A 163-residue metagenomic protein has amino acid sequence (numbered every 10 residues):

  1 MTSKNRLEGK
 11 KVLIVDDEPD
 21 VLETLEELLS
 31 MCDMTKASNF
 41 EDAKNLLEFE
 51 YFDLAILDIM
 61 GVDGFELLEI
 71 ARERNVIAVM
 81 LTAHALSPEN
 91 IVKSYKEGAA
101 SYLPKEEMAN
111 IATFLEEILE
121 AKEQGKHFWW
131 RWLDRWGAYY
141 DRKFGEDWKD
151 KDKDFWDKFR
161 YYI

Functional and structural regions predicted by a protein language model:
I14-D17: Acidic di-acidic motifs
P19, K36-L54: Acidic, metal-coordinating helix/loop segments flanking the phosphotransfer/catalytic sites of two-component signaling
P19-K36: Two-component/phosphorelay signaling modules centered on CheY-like receiver
T24-L29, L46, I70, K93: Alpha-helical interaction/dimerization surfaces of two-component signaling modules
E48-E50, I70-I77, E97: Conserved phosphotransfer cores of two-component systems
I56, M60, A71, N75-P88: A short, hydrophobic beta-strand element within the central beta-sheet of small alpha/beta folds
E66, E73, A85-P104, A109-T113: Alpha4 helix (beta4-alpha4-beta5 surface) of REC/receiver domains from two-component response regulators
E120-I163: C-terminal output/effector regions of signal-responsive regulators
